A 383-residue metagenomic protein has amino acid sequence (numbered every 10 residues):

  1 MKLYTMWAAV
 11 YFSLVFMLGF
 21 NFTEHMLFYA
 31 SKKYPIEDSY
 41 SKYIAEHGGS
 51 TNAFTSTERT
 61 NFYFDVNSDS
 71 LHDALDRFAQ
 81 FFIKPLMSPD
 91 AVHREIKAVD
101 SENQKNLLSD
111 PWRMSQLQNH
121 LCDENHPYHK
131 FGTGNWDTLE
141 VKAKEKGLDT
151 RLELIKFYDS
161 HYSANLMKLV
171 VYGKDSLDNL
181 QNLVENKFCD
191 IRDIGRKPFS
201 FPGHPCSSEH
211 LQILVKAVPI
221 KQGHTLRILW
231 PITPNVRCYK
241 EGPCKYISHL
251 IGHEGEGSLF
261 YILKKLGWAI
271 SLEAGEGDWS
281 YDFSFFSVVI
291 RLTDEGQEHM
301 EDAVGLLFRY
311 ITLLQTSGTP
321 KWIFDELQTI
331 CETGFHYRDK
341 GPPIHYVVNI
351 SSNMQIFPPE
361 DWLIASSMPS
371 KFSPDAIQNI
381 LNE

Functional and structural regions predicted by a protein language model:
K2-N67, D73, K130-W136, L148-R151 (+5 more regions): M16/MPP (pitrilysin/insulinase) zinc-metallopeptidase core fold and M16-derived inactive scaffolds
K2-T5, Q104, W112, N119-H120 (+3 more regions): His/Glu-based metal-binding/catalytic segments typifying zinc-dependent metallopeptidases
G19, I36, Y40, L71-A74 (+14 more regions): Stable alpha-helical elements in mature extracytoplasmic
M26, R77, F81, E102 (+10 more regions): Generic, well-ordered alpha-helical scaffold segments in large soluble proteins
Y29-Y34, F64-A98, G255, Y281-G341 (+2 more regions): M16/insulysin-pitrilysin zinc metalloprotease superfamily fold
Q116-K168, F188, S200-P205, P234 (+4 more regions): Histidine-acidic residue clusters that define the catalytic metal-binding segment of zinc metallopeptidase domains
Y128-G132, D137-K142, S163, K168-N235 (+2 more regions): An aromatic/glycine/proline-enriched structural segment found at the starts of mature extracellular/organellar domains
